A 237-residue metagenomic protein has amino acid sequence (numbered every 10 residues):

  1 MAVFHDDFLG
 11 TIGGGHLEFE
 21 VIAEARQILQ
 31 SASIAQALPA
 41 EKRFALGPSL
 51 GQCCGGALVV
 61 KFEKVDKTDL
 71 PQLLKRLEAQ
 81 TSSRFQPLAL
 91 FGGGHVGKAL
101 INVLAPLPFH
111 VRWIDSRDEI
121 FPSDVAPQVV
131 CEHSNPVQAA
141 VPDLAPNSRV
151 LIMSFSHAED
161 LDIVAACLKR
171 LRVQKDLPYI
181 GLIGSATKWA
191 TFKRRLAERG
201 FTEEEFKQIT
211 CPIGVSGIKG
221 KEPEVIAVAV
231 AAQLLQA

Functional and structural regions predicted by a protein language model:
M1-E132, P142-N147, R194-A197, Q233-A237: Segments forming oxygen-rich coordination pockets for charged ligands
G14, G93, S156-H157, S185: Short beta->alpha junction loops/turns
G97-L100, A158-I163, W189: Short glycine/serine/threonine-rich phosphate/pyrophosphate-binding segments that cradle anionic phosphate groups
D115, H133-N135, C211-I213: Short loop/edge segments at beta-strand edges and connector loops that shape dinucleotide/nucleotide cofactor-binding
P136-A140: Short acidic active-site motifs
P142-E159: Rossmann-like NAD(P)-binding element
R149, M153, A165-L196: ADP-ribose/adenylate-binding Rossmann-like module
I183-A237: Adenosine-phosphate binding glycine-rich loop
